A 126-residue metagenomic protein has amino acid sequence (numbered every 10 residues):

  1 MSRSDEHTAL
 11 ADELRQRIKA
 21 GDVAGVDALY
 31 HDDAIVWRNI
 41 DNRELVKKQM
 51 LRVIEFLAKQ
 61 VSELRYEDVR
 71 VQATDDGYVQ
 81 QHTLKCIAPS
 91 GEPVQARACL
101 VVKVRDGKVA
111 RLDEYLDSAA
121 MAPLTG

Functional and structural regions predicted by a protein language model:
M1-D32, P123-G126: Short, low-complexity N-terminal intrinsically disordered segments enriched in polar/charged residues
V23-D27, H31-D75: A solvent-exposed, acidic/Ser-Thr-rich amphipathic alpha-helical stretch
K59, C86-Q95: Short, cysteine-centered beta-strand-loop-beta hairpins and adjacent loop/turn segments enriched in charged/polar
R65-Y66, V94-C99: Short, surface-exposed coil-to-beta transition loops
D75-L84: A short hydrophobic beta-strand element
S90-E92, M121-G126: A short, polar/proline- and glycine-enriched secondary-structure boundary/capping micro-motif
V101-P123: Short beta-strand edge/turn micro-motifs at domain boundaries
